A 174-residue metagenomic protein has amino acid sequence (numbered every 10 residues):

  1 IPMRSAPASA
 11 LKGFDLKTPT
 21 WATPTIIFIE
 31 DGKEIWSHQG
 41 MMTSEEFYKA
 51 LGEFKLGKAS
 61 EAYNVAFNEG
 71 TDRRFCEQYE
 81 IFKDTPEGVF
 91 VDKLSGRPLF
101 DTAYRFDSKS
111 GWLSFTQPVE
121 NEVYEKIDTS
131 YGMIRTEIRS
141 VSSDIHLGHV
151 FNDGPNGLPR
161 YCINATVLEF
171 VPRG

Functional and structural regions predicted by a protein language model:
I1-G52: Thioredoxin-like thiol-disulfide oxidoreductase module
G57-G174: A short Gly-Trp-Pro
